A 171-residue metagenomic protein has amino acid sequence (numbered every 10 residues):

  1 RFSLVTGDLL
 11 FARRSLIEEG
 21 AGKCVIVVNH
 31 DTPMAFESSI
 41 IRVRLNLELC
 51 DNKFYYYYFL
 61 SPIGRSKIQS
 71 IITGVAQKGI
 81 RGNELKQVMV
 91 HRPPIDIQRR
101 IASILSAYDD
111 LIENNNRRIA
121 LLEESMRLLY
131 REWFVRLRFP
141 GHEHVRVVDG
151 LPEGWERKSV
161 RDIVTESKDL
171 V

Functional and structural regions predicted by a protein language model:
S3-L4: Short, well-ordered loop/turn sites that connect or cap secondary structure elements
F11-A12: A generic structural signal for residues embedded in beta-strands
I17-I26: Short, Lys/Arg- and Gly-enriched loop/turn segments at beta-strand edges
E18, H30-P33, S38-R99, S159-S167: Basic, amphipathic alpha-helical recognition segments used for DNA target recognition
A21-G22, Q69, R136: Short amphipathic alpha-helical leader/targeting segments
Q87-V171: Non-catalytic DNA-recognition/assembly elements of restriction-modification systems
